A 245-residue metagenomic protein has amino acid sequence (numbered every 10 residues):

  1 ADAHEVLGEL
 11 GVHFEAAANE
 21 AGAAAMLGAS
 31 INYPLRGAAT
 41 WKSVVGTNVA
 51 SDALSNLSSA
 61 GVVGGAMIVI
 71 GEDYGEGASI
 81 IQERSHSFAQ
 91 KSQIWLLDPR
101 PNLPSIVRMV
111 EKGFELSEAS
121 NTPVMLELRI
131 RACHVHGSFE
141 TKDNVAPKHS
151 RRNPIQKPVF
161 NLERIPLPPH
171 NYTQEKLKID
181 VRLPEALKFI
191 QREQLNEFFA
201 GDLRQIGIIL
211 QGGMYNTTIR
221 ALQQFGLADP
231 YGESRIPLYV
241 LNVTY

Functional and structural regions predicted by a protein language model:
A1-P104, R131, Q194, A200-Q205 (+5 more regions): Thiamine diphosphate
R100-Y245: Flexible, low-complexity linker and terminal segments
